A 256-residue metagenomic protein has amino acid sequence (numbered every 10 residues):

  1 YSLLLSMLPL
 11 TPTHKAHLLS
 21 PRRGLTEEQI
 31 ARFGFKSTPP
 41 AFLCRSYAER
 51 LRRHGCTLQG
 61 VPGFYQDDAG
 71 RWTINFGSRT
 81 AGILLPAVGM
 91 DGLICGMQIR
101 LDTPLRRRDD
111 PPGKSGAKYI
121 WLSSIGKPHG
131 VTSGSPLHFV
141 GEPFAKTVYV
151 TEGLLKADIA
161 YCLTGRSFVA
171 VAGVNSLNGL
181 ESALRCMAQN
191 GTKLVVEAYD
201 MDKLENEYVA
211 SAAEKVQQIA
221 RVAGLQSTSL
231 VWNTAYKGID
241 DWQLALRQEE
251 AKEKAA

Functional and structural regions predicted by a protein language model:
Y1-G70, T192, K203-L204, E214 (+2 more regions): Non-catalytic accessory segments of DNA primases and related replication-initiation nucleases
L4-L8, A87, Q243-L246: Generic structural signal for hydrophobic core residues of well-folded globular domains
L8-P9, A41, S78, V150 (+1 more regions): Short alpha-helix boundary/capping motifs
L18, R107, A145-Y149, L154-A256: TOPRIM fold recognition
S20, E28-I30, S115, T234-K237: Residue-level signal for pocket-adjacent positions within structured domains
A31-F33, S135, K237-D240: Flexible, active-site-adjacent loop/turn segments at secondary-structure boundaries
R45-N190: Phosphate-handling DNA/RNA-contact segment within nucleic-acid enzymes
